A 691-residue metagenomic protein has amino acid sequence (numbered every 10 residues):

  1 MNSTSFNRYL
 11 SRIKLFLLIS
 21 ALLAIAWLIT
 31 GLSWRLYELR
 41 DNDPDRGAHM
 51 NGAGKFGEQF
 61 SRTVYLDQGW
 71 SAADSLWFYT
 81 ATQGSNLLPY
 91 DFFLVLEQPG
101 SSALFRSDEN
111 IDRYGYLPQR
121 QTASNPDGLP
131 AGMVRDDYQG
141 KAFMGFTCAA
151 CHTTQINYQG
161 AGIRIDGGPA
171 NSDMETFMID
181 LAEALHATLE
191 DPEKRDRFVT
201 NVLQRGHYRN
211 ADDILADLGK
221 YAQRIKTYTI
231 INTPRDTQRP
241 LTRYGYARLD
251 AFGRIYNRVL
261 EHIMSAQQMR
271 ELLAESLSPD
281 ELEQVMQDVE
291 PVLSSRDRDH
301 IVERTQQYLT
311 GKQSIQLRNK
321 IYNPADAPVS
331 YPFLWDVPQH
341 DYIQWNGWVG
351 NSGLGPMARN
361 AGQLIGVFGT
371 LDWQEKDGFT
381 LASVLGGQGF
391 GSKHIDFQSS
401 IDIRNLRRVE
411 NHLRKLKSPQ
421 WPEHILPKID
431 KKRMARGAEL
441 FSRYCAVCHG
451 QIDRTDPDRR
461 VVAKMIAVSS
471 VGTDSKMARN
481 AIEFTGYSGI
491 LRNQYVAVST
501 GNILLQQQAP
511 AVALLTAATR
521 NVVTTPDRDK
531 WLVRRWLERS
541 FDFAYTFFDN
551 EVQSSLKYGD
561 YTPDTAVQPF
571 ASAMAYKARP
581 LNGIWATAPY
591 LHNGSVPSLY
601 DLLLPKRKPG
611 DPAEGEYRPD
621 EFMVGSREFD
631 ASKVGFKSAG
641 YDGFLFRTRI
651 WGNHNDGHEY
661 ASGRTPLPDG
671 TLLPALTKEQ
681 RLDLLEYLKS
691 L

Functional and structural regions predicted by a protein language model:
N2-F6, Y37-L39: Generic start-of-chain signal for non-secretory N-termini
T4-I25: N-terminal Sec-pathway targeting helices
R12-F16, W27-L691: Periplasmic c-type cytochrome electron-transfer domains
